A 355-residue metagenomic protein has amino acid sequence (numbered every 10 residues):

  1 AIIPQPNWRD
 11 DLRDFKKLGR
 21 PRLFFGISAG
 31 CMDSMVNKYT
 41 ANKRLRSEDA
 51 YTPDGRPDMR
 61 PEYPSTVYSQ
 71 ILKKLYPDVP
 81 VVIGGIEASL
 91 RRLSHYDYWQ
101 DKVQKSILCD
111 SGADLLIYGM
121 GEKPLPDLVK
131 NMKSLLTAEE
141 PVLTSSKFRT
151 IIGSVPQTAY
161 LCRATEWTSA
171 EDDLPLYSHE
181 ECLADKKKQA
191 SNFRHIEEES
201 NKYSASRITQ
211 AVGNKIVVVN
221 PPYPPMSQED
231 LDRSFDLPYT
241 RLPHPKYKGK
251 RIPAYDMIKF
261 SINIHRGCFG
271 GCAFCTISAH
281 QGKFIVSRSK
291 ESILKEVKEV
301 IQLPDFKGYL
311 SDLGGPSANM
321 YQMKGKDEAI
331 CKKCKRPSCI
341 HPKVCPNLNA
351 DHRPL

Functional and structural regions predicted by a protein language model:
A1-I2, W8, S34, E299-L355: Conserved SAM/AdoMet-binding glycine-rich loop
P4-V212, V219-P224: Glycine-rich beta-alpha loop elements in corrinoid/cobalamin-binding modules across cobalamin-dependent enzymes
T40-R44, Y96-K102, M132-S134, A279 (+2 more regions): Short secondary-structure boundary/capping segments
D114, S234, C268, C272 (+1 more regions): Conserved, mostly hydrophobic/aromatic
D230-M257: Short, charged low-complexity linear segments at domain edges
K248-A273, Y309: N-terminal pre-triad scaffold of radical SAM enzymes
T276: Cys/His-coordinated zinc-binding microdomains
A279-Y309: Conserved alpha-helical substructure of the radical SAM core
